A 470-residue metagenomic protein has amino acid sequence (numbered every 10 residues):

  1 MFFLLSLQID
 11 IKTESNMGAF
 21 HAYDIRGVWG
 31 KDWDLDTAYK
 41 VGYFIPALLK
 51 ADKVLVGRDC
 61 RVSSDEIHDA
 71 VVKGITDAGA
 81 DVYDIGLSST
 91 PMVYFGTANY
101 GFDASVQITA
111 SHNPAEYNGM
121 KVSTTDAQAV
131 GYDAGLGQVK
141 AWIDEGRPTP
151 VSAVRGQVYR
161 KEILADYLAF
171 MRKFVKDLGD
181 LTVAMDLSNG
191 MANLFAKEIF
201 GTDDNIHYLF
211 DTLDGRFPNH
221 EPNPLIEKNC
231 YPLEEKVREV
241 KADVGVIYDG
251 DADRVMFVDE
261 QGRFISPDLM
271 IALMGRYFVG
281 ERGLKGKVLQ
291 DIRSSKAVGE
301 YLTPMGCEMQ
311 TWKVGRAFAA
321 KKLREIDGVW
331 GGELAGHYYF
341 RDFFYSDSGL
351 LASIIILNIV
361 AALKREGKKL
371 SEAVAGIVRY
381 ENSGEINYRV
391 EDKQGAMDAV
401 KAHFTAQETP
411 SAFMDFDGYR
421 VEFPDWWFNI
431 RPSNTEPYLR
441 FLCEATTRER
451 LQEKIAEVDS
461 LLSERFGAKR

Functional and structural regions predicted by a protein language model:
L4-K73, D77-G79, V158-D180: An N-terminal, well-structured beta->alpha segment
K53-D59, T182-A184, G286-I292: Short glycine-rich phosphate-binding loop at a beta-alpha junction
V54-N118, E198-V258: N-terminal small/polar loop signature for handling phosphorylated ligands or for N-terminal nucleophile
D103-S111, A115-Y117, V237-D259, F264 (+1 more regions): Glycine-rich phosphate-binding loop
N118-V240: Gly/Ser/Thr-enriched, mixed-charge loops and adjacent short helices that form phosphate/oxyanion-binding elements
G137-A169, K173, Q261-L334, Y338-F340: Proline/glycine-rich low-complexity loops and linkers
L284-L442, R448-R470: Phosphate-binding and adjacent anionic-ligand microenvironments
